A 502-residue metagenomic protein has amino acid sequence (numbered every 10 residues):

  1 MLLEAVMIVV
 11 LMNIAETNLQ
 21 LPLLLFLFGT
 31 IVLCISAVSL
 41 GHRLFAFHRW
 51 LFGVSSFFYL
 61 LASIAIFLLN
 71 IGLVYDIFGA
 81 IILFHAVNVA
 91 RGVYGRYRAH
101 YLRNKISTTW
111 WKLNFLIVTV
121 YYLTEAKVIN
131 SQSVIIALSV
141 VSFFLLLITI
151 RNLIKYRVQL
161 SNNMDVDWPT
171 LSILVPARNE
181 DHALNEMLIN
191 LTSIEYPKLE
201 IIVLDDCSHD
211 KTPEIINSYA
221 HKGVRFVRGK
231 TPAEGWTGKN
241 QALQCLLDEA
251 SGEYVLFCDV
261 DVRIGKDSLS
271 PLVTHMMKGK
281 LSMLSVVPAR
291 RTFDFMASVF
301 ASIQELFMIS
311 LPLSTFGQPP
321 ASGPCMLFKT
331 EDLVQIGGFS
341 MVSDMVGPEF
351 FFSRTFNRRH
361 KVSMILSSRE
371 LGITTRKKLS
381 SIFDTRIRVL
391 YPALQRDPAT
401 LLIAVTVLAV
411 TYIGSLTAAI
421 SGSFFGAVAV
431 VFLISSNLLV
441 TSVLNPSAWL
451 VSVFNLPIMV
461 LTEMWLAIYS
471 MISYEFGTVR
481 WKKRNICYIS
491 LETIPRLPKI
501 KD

Functional and structural regions predicted by a protein language model:
N13-L23, V38-R49, A62-Y75, R91-R98 (+3 more regions): Membrane-embedded multi-pass helical conduit in multi-pass membrane proteins, especially envelope-biosynthetic
P169-S172, E200: Cell-envelope/extracellular polymer assembly enzymes that use nucleotide-activated donors
A183-E186, D210-Y219: Acidic helix N-cap motif at the loop->helix transition within catalytic regions of sugar-transfer enzymes
I189-K198: Short, acidic, metal-binding catalytic loop of nucleotide-sugar glycosyltransferases
D205-E214, K230-T231, V262: A conserved acidic beta->alpha catalytic loop
V227-D248, L272-S340, F383, L390 (+2 more regions): Long helical/loop segments within the catalytic core of UDP-sugar-dependent glycosyltransferases, especially the large
G252-R263: Short beta-strand-to-loop acidic/aromatic patch adjacent to the donor-nucleotide binding site
M276-G279, M283-F307, E331-V334, F339-L401 (+2 more regions): Catalytic donor/gating beta->alpha subdomain of glycosyltransferases that bind UDP-sugars
